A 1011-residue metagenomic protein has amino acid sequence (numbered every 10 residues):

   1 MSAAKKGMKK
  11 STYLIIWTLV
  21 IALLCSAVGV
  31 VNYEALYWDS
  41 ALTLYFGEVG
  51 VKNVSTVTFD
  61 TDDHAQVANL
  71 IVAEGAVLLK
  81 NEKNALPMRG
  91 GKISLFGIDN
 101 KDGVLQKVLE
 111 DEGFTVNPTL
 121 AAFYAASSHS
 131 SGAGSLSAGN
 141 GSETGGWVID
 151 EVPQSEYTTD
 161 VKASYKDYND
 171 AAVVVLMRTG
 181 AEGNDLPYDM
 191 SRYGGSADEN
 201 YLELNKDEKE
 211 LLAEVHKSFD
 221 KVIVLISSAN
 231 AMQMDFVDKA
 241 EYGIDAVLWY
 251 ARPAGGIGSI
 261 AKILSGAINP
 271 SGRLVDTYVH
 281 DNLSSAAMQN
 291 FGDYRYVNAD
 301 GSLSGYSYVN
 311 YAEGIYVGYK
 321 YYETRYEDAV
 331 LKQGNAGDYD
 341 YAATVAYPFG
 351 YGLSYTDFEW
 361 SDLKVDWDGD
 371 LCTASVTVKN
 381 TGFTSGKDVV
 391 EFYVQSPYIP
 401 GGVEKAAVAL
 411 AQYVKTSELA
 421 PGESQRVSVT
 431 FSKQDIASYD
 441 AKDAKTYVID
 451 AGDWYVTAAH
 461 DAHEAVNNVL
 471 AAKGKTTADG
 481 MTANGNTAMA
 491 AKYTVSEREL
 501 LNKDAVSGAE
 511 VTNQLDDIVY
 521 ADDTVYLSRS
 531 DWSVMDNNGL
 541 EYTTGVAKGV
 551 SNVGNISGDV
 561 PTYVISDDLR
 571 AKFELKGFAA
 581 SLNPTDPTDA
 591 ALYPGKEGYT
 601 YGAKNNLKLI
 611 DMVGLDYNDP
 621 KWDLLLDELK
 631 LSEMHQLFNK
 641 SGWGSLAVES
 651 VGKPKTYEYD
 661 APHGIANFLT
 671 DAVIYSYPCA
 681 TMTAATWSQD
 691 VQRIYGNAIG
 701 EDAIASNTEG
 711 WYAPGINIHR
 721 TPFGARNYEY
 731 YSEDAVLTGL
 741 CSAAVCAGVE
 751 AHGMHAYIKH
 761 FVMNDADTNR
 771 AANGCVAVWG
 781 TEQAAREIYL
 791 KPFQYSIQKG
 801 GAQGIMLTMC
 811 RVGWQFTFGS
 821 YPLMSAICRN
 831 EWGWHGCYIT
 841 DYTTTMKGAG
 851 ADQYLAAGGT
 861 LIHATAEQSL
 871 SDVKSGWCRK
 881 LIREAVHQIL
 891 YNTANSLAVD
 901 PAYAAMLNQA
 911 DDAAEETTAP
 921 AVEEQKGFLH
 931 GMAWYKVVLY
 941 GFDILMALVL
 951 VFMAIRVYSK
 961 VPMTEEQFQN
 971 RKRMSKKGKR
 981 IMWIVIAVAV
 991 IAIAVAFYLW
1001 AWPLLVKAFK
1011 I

Functional and structural regions predicted by a protein language model:
M1-D440, Y447-A458, A462, G508 (+1 more regions): Glycoside hydrolase catalytic-domain context in secreted enzymes
K433-D504: Terminal connector regions
